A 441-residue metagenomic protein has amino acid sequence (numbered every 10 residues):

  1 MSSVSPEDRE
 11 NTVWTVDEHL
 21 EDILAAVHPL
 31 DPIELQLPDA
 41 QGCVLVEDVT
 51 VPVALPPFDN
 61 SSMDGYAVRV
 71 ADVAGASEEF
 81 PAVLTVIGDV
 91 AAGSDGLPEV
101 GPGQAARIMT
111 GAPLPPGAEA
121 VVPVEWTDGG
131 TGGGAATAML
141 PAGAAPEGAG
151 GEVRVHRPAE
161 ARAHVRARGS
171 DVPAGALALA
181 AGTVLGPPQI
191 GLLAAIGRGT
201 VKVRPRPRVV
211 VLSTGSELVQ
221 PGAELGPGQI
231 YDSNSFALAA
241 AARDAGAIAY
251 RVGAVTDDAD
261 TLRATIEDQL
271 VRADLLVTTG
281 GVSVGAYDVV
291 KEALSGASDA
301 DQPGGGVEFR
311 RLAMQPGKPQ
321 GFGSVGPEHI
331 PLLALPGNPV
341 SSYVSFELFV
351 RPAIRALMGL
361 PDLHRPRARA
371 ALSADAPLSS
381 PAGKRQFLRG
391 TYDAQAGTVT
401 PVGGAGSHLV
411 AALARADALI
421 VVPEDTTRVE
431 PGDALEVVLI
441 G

Functional and structural regions predicted by a protein language model:
M1-E78, L84, R107, A138 (+2 more regions): Short, low-complexity N-terminal leaders and the immediately following helix N-cap/first helix
M1-S3, D8-V16, V201-L335, P339-S345 (+1 more regions): Helix-rich terminal scaffold detector
S2-E10, W14, A67-T256, V399 (+2 more regions): Short, glycine/charged-enriched hinge/interface segments at domain edges or termini
N11-E18, P32-L35, D39, V53 (+23 more regions): Conserved active-site and cofactor/substrate-binding residues in soluble primary-metabolism enzymes
L24-D31, D48, L114, D128 (+9 more regions): Structural signal for hydrophobic packing residues in well-ordered secondary-structure cores of soluble enzyme domains
I33, L37-P38, V46-E47, N60 (+3 more regions): Flexible glycine/proline-rich
S61, G101, V122, V271 (+1 more regions): Structured loop/turn residues at beta-strand edges in well-structured enzyme cores
